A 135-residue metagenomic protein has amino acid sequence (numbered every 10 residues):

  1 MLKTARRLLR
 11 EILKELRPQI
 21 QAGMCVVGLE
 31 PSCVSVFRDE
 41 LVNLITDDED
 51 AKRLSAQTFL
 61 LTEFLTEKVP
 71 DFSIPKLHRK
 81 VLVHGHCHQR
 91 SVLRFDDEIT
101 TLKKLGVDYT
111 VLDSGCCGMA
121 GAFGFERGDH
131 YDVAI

Functional and structural regions predicted by a protein language model:
M1-I135: Iron-sulfur cluster-binding electron-transfer modules in prokaryotic oxidoreductases
